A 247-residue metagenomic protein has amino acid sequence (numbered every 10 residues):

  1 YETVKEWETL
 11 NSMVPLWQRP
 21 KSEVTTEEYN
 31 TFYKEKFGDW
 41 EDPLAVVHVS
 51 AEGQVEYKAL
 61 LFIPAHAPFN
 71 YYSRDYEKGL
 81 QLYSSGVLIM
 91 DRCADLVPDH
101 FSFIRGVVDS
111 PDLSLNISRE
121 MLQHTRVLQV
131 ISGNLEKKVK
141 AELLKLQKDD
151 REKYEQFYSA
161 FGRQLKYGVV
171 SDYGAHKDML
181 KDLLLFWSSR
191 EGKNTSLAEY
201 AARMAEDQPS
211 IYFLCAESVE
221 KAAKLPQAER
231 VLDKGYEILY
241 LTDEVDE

Functional and structural regions predicted by a protein language model:
Y1-E247: Conserved GHKL (Bergerat-fold) ATPase module
